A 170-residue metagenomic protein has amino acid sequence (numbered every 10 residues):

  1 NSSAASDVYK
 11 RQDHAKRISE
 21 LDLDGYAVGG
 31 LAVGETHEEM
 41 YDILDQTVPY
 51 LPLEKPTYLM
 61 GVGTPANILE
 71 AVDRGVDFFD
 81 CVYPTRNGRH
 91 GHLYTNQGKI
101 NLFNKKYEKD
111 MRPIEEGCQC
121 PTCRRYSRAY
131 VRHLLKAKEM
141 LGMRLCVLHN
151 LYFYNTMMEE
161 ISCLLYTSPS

Functional and structural regions predicted by a protein language model:
N1-A5, Y9, Y166, S170: Single conserved hydrophobic/aromatic residue that forms the stacking wall/gate of nucleotide- or nucleobase-binding
S6-G29: Alpha/beta enzyme core
H14-A15, H37, L44: Phosphate/pyrophosphate-binding betaalpha-module
D24-E35, N67: Conserved radical SAM core fold
G34, D42-L59, P65-L165, P169: Alpha/beta catalytic cores of nucleotide-metabolism and tRNA/nucleoside-modifying enzymes
